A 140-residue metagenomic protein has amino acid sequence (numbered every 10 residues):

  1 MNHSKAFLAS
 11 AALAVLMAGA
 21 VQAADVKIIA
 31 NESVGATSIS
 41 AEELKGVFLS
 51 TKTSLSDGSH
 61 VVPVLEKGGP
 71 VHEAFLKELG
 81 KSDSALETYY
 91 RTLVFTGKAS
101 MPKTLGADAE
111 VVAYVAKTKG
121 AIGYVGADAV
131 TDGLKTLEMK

Functional and structural regions predicted by a protein language model:
M1-A9: Bacterial N-terminal signal peptides that target proteins for export
S4, L13, I28-I29: N-terminal leader/assembly segments
S10-A12, V21: Cleavable N-terminal signal peptides
V15-L16, D128: Charged, amphipathic alpha-helical interaction segments
M17-A23: Sec/Tat signal peptide C-region and signal peptidase I cleavage site
A24-K140: Exported/periplasmic ABC-transporter solute-binding proteins
